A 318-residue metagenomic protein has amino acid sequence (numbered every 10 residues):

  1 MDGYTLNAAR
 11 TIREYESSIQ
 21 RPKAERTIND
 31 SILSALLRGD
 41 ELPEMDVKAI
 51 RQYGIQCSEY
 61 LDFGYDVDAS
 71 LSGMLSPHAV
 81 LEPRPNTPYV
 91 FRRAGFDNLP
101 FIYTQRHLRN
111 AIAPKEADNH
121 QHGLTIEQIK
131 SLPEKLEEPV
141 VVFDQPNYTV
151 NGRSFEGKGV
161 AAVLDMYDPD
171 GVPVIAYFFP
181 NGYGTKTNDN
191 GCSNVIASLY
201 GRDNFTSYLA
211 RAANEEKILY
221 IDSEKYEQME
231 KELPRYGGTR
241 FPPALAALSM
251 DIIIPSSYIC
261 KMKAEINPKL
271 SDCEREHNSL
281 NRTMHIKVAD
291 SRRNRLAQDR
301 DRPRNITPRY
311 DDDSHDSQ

Functional and structural regions predicted by a protein language model:
M1-Q318: Ribonuclease/tRNase effector modules and their secretory precursors
